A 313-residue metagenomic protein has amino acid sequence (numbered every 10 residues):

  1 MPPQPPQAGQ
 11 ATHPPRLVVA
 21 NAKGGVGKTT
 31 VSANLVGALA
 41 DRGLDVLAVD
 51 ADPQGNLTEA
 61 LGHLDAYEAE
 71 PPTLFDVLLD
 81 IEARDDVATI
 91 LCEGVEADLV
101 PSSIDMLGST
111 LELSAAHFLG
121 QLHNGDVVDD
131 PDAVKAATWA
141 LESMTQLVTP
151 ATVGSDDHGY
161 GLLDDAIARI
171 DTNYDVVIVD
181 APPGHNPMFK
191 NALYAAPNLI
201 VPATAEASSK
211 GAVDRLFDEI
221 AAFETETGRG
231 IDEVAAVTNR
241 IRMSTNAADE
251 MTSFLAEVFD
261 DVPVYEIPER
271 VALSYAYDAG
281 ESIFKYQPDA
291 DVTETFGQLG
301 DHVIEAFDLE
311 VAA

Functional and structural regions predicted by a protein language model:
M1-A313: P-loop NTP-binding core
